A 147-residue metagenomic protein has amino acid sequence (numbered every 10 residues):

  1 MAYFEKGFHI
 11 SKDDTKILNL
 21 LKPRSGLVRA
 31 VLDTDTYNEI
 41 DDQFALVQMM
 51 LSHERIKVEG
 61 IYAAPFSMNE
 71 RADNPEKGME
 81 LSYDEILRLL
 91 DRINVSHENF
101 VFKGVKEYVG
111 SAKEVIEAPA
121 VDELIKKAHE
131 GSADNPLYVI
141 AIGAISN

Functional and structural regions predicted by a protein language model:
M1-N147: N-terminal acidic, glycine/proline-rich low-complexity segments
